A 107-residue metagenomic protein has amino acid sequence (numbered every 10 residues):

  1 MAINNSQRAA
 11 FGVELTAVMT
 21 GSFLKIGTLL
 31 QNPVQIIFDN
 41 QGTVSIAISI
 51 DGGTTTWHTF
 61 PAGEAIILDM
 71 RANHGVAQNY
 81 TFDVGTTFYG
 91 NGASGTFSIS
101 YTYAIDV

Functional and structural regions predicted by a protein language model:
M1-V18, Y103-V107: Short, intrinsically disordered N-terminal pre-domain segments
A9-F23, F60-A62, I66-D69: Extracellular carbohydrate recognition and processing domains and analogous Trp-centered ligand-binding platforms
V13-Q31, V44, S94-G95: Surface-exposed ligand/attachment interfaces on beta-rich extracellular proteins
G27-T28, A62-G85: Beta-sandwich interaction modules
I36-G42, G90-N91: Asparagine-centered strand-capping/turn motif at beta-strand->loop junctions
Q41-T59: Short, surface-exposed beta-strand/strand-loop-strand elements in extracellular ectodomains
I48, G92-I105: Edge beta-strands of jelly-roll/beta-sandwich modules across compartments, strongly enriched in secreted/luminal
